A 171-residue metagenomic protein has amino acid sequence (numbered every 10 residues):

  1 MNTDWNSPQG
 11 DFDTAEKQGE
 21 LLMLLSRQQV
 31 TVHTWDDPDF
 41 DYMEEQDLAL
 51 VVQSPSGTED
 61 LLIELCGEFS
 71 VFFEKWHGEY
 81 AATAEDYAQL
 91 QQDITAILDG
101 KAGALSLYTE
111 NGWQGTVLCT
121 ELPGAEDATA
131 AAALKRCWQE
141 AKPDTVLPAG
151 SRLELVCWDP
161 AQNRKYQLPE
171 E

Functional and structural regions predicted by a protein language model:
M1-D47: N-terminal domain-onset segments
N2-S7, T95-E171: Acidic, proline/glycine-rich low-complexity IDRs
Q9-F12, E16, A81, E85 (+3 more regions): Alpha-helix boundary/N-cap detector
V32-F69: Amphipathic, interaction-prone secondary-structure segments
T34, D39-D41, F72, E79 (+3 more regions): Intrinsically disordered, low-complexity N-terminal regions enriched in serine/proline/glycine with scattered basic
L48, G57-E59, E74-A82: Short secondary-structure capping micro-motifs at structural edges
Q53-P55, F73-G78, E121-G124: Secondary-structure transition/turn motif
F69, K75-S106: Long, charged/polar, surface-exposed segments that mediate recognition or autoinhibition
